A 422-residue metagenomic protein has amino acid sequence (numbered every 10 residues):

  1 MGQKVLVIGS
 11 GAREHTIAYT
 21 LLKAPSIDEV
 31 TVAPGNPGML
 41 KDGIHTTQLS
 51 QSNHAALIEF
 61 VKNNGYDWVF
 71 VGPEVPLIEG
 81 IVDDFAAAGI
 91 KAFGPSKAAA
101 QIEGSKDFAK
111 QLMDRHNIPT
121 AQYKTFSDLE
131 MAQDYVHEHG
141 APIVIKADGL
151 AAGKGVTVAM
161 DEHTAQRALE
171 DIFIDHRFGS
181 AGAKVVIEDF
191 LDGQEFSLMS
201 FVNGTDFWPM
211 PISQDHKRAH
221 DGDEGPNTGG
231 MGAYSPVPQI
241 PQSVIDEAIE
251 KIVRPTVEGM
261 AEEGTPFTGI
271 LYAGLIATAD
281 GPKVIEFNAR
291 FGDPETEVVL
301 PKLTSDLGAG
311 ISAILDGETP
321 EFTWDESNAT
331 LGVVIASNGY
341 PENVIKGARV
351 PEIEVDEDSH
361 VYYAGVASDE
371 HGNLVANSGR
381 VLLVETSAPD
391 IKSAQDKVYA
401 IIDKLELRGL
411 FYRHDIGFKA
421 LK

Functional and structural regions predicted by a protein language model:
M1-K97: ATP-binding N-terminal substructure of ATP-dependent carboxylate-amine bond-forming enzymes
L6-V7, G104-K184, Q214, P238 (+1 more regions): Active-site nucleotide/adenylate-binding loops and adjacent lid/helix of ATP-dependent enzymes
K23, L40, F93, R115-N117 (+12 more regions): Solvent-exposed alpha-helices and their adjacent loops that cap or buttress functional pockets in soluble metabolic
V32-A33, F70-V71, A92-P95, Q122-T125 (+5 more regions): General beta-strand structural signal in soluble alpha/beta enzymes
A159-P294: Internal nucleotide-binding/catalytic subdomain
I249-L271, N288-D356, D369: Active-site "cap" helix and flanking loop/linker of ATP-utilizing ligase/carboxylase catalytic domains
V366-H371, A376-K422: Generic C-terminus detector
